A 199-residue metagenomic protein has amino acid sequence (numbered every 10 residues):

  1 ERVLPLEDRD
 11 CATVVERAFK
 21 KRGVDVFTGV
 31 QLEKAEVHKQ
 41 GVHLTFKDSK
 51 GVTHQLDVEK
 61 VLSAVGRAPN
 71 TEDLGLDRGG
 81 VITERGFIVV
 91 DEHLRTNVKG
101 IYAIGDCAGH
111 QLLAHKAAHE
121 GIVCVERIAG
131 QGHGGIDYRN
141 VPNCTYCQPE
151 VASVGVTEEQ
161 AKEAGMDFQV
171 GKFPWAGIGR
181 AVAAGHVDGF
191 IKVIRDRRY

Functional and structural regions predicted by a protein language model:
E1-H54, Q111-A118, C124-Q160: Rossmann-like dinucleotide-binding cores of NAD(P)H-dependent redox enzymes
D25-F27, Y102, Q169-G171: General small-molecule cofactor/ligand-binding pocket signal
V37-V42, V98, A184-G189: A short, glycine/Asx- and small/polar-enriched loop/turn that sits immediately N-terminal to a beta-strand
H38-K39, E84, D196-Y199: Short acidic-glycine loop/turn motifs at beta-strand connectors
F46-G51, E92, R195-R197: Short acidic, glycine-rich loop/turn motifs
H54-G80, S153-Y199: C-terminal catalytic lobe of FAD-dependent flavoproteins
Q55-G130: FAD-site-proximal beta/loop scaffold in flavoenzymes
D106-L113, C147, A176-A184: Glycine-rich phosphate/pyrophosphate-binding beta-alpha loops
